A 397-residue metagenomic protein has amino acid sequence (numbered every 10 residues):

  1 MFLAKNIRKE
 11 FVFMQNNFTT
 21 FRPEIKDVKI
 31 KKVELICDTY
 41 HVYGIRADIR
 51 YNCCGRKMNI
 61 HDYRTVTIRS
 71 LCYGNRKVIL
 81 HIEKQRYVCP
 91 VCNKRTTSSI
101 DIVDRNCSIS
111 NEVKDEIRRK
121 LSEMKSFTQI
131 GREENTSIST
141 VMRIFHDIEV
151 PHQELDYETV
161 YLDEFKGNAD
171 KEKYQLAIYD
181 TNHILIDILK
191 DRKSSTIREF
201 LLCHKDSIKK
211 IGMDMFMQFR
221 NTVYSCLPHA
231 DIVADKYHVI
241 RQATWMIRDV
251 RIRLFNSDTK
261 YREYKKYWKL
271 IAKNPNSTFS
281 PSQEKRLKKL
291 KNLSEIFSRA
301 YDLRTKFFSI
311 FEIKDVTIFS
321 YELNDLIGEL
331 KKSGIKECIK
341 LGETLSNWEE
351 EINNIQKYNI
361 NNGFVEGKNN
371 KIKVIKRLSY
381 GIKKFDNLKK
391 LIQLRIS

Functional and structural regions predicted by a protein language model:
F2-I100: Short, conserved DNA-binding cores of transcription-related domains
F2-K5, T67-K171, K205-K209, I352-N353: Short, positively charged, Gly/Tyr-enriched micro-motifs that form contact patches at catalytic or ligand/partner
R143-T222, H229: RNase H-like nuclease fold core
D214-Q218, Y224-Y267, E366: Conserved beta-strand -> loop -> alpha-helix junction used to position metal-binding or nucleic-acid-contacting
I232, I339-L341, S346-S397: Amphipathic alpha-helical/coiled-coil segments positioned at domain termini
K266-K332: Helix-loop elements that line ligand-binding/catalytic pockets
S309, I313-G363: Amphipathic alpha-helical
